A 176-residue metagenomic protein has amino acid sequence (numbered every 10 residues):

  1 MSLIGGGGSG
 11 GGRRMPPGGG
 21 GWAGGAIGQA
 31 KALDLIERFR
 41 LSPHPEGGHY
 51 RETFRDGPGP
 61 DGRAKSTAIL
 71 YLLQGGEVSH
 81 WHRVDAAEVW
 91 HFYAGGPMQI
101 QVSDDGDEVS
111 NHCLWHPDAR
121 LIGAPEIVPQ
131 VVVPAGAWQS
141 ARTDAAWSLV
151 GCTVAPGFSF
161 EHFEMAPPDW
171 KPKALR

Functional and structural regions predicted by a protein language model:
L3-I4, W22-V132, S140-A141, A145-S148 (+1 more regions): Non-catalytic, conserved peripheral segments adjacent to functional cores
G6-R13, P17-G21: Intrinsically disordered, low-complexity regions enriched in glycine and serine
